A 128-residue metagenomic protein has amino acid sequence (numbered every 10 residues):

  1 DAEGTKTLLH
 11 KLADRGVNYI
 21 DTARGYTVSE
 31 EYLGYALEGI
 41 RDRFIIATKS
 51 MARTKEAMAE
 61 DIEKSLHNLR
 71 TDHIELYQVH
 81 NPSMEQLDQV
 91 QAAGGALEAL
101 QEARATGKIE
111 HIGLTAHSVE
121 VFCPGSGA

Functional and structural regions predicted by a protein language model:
D1-F44, A59, A105: N-terminal binding-site loop/beta-alpha segment at the start of enzyme catalytic domains that lines or forms
E3, H10, D14, K55-A128: Glycine/proline-rich, positively charged, aromatic-decorated active-site loop/lid region on the catalytic face
I20, I45-A47, E110-T115: Structural detector of well-ordered beta-strand residues that form the stable sheet scaffold of enzyme domains
D21, K49, E75: Acidic active-site catalytic centers that drive phospho-/nucleotidyl reactions and related ester hydrolyses
R24-V28, S50-R53, A116-S118: Short beta->alpha linker loops
I40-D42, T48-K49, D61, G94: Short alpha-helix boundary/capping motifs
R41-I45, Y77-H80: Short, basic/glycine-rich phosphate-binding loops at helix/coil junctions that contact nucleotide phosphates
